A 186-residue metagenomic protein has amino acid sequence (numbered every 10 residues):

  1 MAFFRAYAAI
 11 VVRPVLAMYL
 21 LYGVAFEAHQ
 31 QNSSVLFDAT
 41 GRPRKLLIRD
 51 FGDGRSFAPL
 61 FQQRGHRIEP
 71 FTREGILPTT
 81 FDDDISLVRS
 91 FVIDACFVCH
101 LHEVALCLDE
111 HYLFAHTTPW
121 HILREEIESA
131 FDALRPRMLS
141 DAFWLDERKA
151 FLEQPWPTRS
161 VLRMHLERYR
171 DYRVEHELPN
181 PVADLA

Functional and structural regions predicted by a protein language model:
M1-V11, F57-Q62, P70-F131, R135: ATP-dependent phospho-/nucleotidyl transfer catalytic cores
M1-V35, S90: Conserved kinase catalytic-core segment
V15-M18, V35-I48, F57-Q62, I68 (+8 more regions): Generic local-structure boundary detector
L21, R73, D171-V174: Intrinsically disordered, low-complexity regions enriched in small/polar residues
V24-R89: Catalytic activation segment of kinase domains across protein kinase-like and atypical kinase folds
H111-A186: Long, compositionally biased intrinsically disordered regions
